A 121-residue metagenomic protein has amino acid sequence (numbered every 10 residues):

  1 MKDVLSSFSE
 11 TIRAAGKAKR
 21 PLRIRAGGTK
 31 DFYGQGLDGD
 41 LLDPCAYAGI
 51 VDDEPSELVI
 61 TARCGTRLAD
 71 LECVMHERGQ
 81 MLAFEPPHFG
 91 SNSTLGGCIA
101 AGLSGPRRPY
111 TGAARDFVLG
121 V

Functional and structural regions predicted by a protein language model:
M1-L22, P44-S91, I99, L103-V121: N-terminal glycine-rich flavin-associated loop
I24-T29: Glycine-rich beta-strand-to-loop/alpha-helix junction loops that act as flexible
D31-G36: Short glycine-biased active-site loop of nucleotidyltransferases that positions the nucleotide triphosphate and helps
D38-D43: Short, well-ordered secondary-structure micro-motifs within conserved domains or adaptor modules
